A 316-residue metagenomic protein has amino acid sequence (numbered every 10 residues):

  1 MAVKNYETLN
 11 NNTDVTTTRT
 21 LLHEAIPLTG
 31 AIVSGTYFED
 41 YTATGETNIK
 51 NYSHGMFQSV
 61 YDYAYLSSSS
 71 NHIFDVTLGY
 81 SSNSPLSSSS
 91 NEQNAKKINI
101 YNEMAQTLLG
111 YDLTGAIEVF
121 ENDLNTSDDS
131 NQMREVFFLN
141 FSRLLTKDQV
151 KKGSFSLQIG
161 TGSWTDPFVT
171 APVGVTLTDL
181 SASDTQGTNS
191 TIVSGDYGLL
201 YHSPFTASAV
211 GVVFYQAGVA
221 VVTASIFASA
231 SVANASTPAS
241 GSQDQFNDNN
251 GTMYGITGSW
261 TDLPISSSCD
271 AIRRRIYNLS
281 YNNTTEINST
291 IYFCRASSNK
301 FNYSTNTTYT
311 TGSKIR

Functional and structural regions predicted by a protein language model:
M1-R316: Long, position-biased, composition-driven segments near the start of the mature protein
